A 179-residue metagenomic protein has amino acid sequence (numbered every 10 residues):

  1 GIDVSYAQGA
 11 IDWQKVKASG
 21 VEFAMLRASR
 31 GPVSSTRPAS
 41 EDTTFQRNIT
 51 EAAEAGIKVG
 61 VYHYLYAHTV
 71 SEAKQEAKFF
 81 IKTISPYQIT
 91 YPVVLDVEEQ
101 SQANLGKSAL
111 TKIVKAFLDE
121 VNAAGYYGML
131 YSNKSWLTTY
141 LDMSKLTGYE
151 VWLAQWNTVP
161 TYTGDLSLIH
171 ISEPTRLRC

Functional and structural regions predicted by a protein language model:
G1-L118, N122-A124: Substrate-binding cleft of extracellular glycoside hydrolase catalytic domains
Y6-Q8, N157, T175: Short, well-ordered turn and helix-capping elements at secondary-structure junctions
G9-I11, P160, R178: A broad, structure-centric signal for solvent-exposed, well-ordered loop/edge residues that line or flank functional
Q75-E76, S144-K145, T175: Short amphipathic alpha-helical patches
I89-D165: Catalytic domains of cell-wall/extracellular-matrix polysaccharide-remodeling enzymes, centered on de-N-acetylation
I169-C179: Single conserved hydrophobic/aromatic residue that forms the stacking wall/gate of nucleotide- or nucleobase-binding
